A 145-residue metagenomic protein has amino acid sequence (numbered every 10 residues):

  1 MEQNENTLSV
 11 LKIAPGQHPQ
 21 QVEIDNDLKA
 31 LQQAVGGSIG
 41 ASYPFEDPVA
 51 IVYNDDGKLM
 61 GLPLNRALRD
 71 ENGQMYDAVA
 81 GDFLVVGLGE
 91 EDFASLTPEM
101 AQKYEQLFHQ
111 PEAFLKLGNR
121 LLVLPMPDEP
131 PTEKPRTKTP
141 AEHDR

Functional and structural regions predicted by a protein language model:
E2-P131: N-terminal nucleophile
T132-R145: Non-Sec secretion/translocation targeting segments of pathogen effectors
